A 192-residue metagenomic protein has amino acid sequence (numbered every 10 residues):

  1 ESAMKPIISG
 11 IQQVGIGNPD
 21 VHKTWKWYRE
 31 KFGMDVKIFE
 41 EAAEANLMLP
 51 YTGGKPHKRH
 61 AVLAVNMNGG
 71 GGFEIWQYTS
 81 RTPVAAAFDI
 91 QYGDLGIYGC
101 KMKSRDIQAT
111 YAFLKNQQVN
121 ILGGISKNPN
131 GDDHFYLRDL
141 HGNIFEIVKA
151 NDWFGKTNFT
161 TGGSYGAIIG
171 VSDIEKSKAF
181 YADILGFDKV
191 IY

Functional and structural regions predicted by a protein language model:
E1-W25, D35-E41, L95-M102, V148-K178 (+1 more regions): N-terminal beta-strand motif that seeds the catalytic metal site of vicinal oxygen chelate
K5, Y51-G53, D89-Y92, N158: Short consensus segments that form the blades of beta-propeller domains, in both extracellular/periplasmic
S9-D20, H57-S80, V84-F113, D133-R138 (+1 more regions): Vicinal oxygen chelate
G17-G70, A109, N116, S126-P129 (+1 more regions): Core segments of cupin and vicinal oxygen chelate
T24, T79, Y92, V119-L122 (+3 more regions): Catalytic cores of nucleotide-enabled group-transfer and carboxylate-activating enzymes in metabolic and assembly-line
W27-R29, W76-Y78, K103-R105, A112-F113 (+5 more regions): A structural feature that tracks compact, well-ordered secondary-structure segments with a strong bias toward
E44-L49, T82-A87, D152-G155: A short, acidic/glycine-rich surface segment
Q118-L137, N151-F154, S164: Long, hydrophobic, well-ordered secondary-structure blocks that form the structural core and pocket-lining surfaces
